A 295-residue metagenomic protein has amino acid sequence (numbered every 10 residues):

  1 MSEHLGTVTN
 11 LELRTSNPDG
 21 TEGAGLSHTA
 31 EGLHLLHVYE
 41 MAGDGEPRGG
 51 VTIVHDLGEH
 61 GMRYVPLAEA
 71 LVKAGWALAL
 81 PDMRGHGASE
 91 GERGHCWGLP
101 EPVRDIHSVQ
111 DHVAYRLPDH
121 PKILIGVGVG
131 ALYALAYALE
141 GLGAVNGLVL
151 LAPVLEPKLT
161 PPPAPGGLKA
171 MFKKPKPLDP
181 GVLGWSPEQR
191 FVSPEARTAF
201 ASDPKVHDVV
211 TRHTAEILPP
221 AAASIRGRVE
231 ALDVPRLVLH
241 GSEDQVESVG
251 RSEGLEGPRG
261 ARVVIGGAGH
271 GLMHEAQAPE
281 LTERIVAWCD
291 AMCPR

Functional and structural regions predicted by a protein language model:
E31-A42: A short loop-to-beta-strand scaffold at the N-terminal edge of the catalytic core in hydrolase folds
G58-H60, G87-L117: Catalytic nucleophile-loop/oxyanion-hole region of alpha/beta-hydrolase and closely related hydrolase-like folds
A68-G91: Conserved alpha/beta-hydrolase
L117-G128: Alpha/beta-hydrolase fold nucleophile elbow
V127-T211: Alpha/beta-hydrolase-fold enzymes
L232, V238-H240, D244: Short beta-strand/loop motif that positions the catalytic acidic residue of the alpha/beta-hydrolase fold
Q245-R251: Conserved alpha/beta-hydrolase "acid-adjacent" motif
G260-R295: Catalytic active-site module of serine/aspartate enzymes centered on a nucleophile-bearing elbow/loop
